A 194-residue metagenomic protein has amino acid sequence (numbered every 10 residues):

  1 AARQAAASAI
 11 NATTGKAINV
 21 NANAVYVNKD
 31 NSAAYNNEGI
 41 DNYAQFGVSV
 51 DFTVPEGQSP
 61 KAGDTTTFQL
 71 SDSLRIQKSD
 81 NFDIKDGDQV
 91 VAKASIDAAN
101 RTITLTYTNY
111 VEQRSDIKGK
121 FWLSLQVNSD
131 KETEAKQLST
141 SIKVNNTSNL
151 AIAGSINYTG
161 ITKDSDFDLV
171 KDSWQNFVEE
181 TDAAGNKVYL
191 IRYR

Functional and structural regions predicted by a protein language model:
A2-D30, Q69-T108: A surface/secretory-pathway sequence property marking extracellular, secreted, or lumenal proteins enriched
A2-S59, K136-R194: Serine/threonine-rich, low-complexity linker/repeat segments that form flexible spacers/stalks
D51-P55, Q69-S71, T108, Q126 (+1 more regions): Solvent-exposed residues in well-ordered beta-strands and their adjoining turns, especially edge/terminal strands
E56-A62, L74-K78, Q113: A short beta-turn/strand-edge loop motif at beta-sheet boundaries
G63, T102, V188-L190: Extracellular structured ligand-interaction cores
T102-N149: Low-complexity, intrinsically disordered segments enriched in Ser/Thr together with acidic residues
